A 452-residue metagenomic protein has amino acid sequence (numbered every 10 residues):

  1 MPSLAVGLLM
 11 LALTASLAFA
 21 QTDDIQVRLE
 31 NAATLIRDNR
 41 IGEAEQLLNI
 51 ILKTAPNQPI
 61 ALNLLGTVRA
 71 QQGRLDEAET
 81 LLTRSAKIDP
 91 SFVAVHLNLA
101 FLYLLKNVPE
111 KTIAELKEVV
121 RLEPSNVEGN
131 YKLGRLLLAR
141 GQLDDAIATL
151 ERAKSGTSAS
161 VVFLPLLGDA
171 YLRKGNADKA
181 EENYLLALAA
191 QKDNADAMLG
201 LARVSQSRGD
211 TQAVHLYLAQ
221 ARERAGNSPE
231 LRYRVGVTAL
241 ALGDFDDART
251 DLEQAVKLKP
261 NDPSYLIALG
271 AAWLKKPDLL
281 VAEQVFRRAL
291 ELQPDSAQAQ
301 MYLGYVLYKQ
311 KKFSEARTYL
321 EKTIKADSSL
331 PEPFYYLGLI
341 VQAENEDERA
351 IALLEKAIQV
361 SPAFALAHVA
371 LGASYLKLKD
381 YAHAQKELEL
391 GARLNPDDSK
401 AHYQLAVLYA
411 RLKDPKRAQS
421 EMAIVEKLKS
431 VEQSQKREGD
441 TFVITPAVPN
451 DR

Functional and structural regions predicted by a protein language model:
A5-S16: Bacterial N-terminal signal peptides
D24-T54, Q71, D169, V237 (+1 more regions): Alpha-helical segment of the N-proximal tetratricopeptide repeat
I25, P59-I60, V93-A94, V127-E128 (+9 more regions): Helix-start (N-cap) detector for alpha-helical repeat units in TPR-like alpha-solenoids, especially tetratricopeptide
D38-Q46, Q71-R84, L105-E118, A139-R152 (+8 more regions): Structural signature of tandem alpha-helical TPR/SEL1-like repeats, specifically the intra-repeat loop/turn
T54, I88, L122, S155-T157 (+8 more regions): Structural marker of alpha-solenoid helical repeat scaffolds
V407-R452: Terminal, low-structured helical/coil segments at or just beyond the last alpha-helical repeat
